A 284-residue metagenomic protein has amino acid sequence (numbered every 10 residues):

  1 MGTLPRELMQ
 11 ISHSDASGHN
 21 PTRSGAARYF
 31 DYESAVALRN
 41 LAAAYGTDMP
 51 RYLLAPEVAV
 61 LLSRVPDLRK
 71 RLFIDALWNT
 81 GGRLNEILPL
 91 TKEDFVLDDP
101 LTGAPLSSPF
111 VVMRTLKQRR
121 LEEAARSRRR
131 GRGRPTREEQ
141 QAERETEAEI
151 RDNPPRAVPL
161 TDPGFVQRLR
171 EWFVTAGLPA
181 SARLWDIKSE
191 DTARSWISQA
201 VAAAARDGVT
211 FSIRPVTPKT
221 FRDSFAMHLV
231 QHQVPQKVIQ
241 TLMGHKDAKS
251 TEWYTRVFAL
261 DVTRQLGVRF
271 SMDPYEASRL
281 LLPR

Functional and structural regions predicted by a protein language model:
M1-L38, Y45, M49, R129-Q141 (+1 more regions): C-terminal secondary-structure termini that scaffold catalytic or DNA-interacting sites
P50, V65-P66, A76, T210 (+2 more regions): Residue-level marker of regulatory loop/turn positions in helix-turn-helix DNA-binding domains and in histidine
A55-L84: Basic, Lys/Arg- and aromatic-enriched nucleic-acid-binding interface segment
D75, T220-K246: C-terminal catalytic core of tyrosine-transesterase DNA break-rejoin enzymes
P89-E171, A259: Conserved tyrosine-mediated DNA breakage-rejoining catalytic core shared by Y-recombinases
P105, M243, D247-V268: Catalytic-site neighborhood detector that most strongly recognizes the C-terminal catalytic loop/helix of tyrosine
G133, R137-R144, P154-S212: Active-site/catalytic core of tyrosine-dependent DNA strand-transfer enzymes
E190-R194, F211-H232: Short basic/aromatic active-site micro-motif
